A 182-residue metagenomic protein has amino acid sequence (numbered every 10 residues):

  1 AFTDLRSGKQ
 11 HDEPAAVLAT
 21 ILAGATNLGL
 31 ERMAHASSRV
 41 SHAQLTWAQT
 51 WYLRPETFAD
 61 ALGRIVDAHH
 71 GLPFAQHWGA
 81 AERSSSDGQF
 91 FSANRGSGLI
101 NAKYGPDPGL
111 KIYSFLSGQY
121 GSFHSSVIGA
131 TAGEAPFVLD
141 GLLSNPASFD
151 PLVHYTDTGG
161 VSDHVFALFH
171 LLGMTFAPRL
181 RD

Functional and structural regions predicted by a protein language model:
A1-A36: Structured, charged N-terminal subsegments at the starts of enzyme catalytic cores and at intra-chain domain/subunit
S7, H35-Q49: Short, basic interhelical loop/turn and adjoining N-cap of the next helix at nucleic-acid- or acidic-partner-contacting
G29, G121, N145-L152: Short, surface-exposed connector motifs at secondary-structure boundaries
S38-R39, D140-S148, H164-R179: Short, surface-exposed basic-aromatic patches at helix termini and helix-loop junctions that form
Q44-T46, T57-A61, N94-S97, F137 (+1 more regions): A short acidic (Asp/Glu
P55-I112: Active-site-proximal, Lys/Arg-enriched surface segment that forms a nucleic-acid-binding/basic interface patch
Y104-N145: Electropositive, glycine- and tryptophan-enriched low-complexity nucleic-acid-binding patches
H154-H164, D182: Acidic, metal-coordinating catalytic cores used for nucleic-acid/nucleotide bond scission and strand-transfer chemistry
